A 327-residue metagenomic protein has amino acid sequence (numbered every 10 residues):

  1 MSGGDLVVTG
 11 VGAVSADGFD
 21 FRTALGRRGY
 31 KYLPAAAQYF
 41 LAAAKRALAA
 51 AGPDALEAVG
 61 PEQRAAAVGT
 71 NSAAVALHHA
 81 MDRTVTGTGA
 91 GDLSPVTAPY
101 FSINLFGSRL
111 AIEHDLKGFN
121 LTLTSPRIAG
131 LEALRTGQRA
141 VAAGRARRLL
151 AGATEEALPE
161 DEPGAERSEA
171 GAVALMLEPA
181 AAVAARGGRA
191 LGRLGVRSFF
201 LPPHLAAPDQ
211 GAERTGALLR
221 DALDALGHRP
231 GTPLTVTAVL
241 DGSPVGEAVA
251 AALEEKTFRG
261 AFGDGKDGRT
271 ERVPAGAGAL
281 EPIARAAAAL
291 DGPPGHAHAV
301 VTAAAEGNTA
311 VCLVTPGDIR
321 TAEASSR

Functional and structural regions predicted by a protein language model:
M1-F119, L131, R139-A142, T154-L177 (+1 more regions): Conserved "HGTGT" condensation-loop signature of ketosynthase/thiolase-family condensing enzymes that catalyze
T122-P126: Surface-exposed cleft-lining segments at the edges of enzyme active sites
T136: Internal active-site segments that recognize and position negatively charged phosphoryl groups and nucleotide moieties
A151: Short beta-strand and adjacent tight-turn residues that come in two discontinuous sequence segments and form the edges
